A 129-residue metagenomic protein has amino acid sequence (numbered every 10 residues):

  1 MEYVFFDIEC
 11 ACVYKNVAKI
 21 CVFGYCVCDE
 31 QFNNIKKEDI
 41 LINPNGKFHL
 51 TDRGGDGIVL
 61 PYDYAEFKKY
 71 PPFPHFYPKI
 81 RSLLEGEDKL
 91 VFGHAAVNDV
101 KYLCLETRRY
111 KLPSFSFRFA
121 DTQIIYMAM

Functional and structural regions predicted by a protein language model:
E2-V4, E9-C104: Conserved non-catalytic scaffold segment of RNase H-like nuclease domains
D99-A120: Substrate-recognition/cap helix-loop segment adjacent to the acidic, metal-dependent catalytic center of Asp-based
A120-M129: Short alpha-helix plus adjacent loop in nuclease-associated cores
